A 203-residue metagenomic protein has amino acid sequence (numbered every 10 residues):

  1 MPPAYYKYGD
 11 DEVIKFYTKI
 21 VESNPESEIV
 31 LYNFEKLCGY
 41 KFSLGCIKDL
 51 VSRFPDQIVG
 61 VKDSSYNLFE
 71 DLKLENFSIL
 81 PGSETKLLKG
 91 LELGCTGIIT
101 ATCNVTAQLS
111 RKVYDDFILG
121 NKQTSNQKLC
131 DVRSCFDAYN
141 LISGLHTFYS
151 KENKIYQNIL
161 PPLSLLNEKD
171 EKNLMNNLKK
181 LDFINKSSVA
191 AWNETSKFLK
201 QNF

Functional and structural regions predicted by a protein language model:
M1, V30-L31: Short beta-strand segments at enzyme active-site cores
M1-E12: Glycine-rich, proline-tolerant flexible connector loops at the mouths of alpha/beta enzymes
M1-P2, L80, P161: Hydrophobic alpha-helix-in-membranes signature
V13, Y17, S110: Aromatic/hydrophobic pocket-lining residues that form the small-molecule binding cavity in soluble enzyme cores
Y17, I47, L145: Generic structural marker for isolated residues within well-ordered, non-membrane alpha-helices of soluble domains
V21-S27, F34-N140: Catalytic alpha/beta core domains of metabolic enzymes, predominantly
L88-F203: Structured C-terminal cap/extension of enzyme domains
